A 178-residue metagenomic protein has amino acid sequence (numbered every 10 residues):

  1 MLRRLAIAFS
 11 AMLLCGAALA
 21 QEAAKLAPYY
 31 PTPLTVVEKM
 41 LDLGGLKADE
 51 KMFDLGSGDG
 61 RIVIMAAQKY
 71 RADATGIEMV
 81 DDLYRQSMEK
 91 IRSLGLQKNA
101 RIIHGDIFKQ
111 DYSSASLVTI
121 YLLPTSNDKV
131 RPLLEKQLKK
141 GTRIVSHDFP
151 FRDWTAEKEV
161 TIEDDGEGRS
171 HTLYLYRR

Functional and structural regions predicted by a protein language model:
A6-A17: Bacterial N-terminal signal peptides
A18-K47: Class I SAM-dependent transferase core
D49-G58: Conserved class I S-adenosyl-L-methionine
G60-I64: Glycine-rich SAM-binding Motif I of class I
D73-E78: Conserved SAM-binding motif I beta-strand of class I
V80-S114: S-adenosyl-L-methionine
S113-K129: A short SAM/SAH-binding and catalytic strip from SAM-dependent methyltransferases
T125-R178: C-terminal substrate-binding/active-site "lid" region of AdoMet-derived donor-dependent transferases
